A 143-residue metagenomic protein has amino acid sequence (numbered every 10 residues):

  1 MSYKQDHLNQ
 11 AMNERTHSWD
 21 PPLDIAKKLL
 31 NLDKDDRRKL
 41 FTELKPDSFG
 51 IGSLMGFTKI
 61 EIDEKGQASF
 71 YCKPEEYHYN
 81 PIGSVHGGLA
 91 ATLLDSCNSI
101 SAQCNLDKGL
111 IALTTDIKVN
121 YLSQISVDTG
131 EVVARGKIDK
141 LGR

Functional and structural regions predicted by a protein language model:
M1-R143: Terminal targeting signals and extreme-terminal segments of soluble enzymes
